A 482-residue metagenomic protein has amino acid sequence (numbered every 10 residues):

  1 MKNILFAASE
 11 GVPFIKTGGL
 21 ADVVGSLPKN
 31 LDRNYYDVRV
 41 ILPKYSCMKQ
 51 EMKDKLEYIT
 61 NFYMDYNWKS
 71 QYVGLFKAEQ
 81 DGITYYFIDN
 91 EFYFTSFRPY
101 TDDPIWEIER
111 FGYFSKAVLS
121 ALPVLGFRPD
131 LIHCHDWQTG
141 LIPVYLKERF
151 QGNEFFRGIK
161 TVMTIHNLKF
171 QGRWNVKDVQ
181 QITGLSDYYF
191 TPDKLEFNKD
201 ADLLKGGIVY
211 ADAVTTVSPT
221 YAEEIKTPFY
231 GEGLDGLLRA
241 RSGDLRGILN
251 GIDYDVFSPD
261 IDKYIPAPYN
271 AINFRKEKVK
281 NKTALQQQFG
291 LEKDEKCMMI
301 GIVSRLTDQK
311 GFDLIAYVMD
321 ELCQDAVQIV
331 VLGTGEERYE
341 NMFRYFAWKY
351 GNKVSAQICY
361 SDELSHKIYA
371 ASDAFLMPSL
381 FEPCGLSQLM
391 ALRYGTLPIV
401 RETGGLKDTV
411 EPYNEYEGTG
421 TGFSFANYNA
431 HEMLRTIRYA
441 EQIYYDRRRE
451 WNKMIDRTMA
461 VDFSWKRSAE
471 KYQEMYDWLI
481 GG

Functional and structural regions predicted by a protein language model:
M1-G482: Catalytic cores of nucleotide-sugar-dependent glycosyltransferases that transfer UDP/GDP/TDP-activated
